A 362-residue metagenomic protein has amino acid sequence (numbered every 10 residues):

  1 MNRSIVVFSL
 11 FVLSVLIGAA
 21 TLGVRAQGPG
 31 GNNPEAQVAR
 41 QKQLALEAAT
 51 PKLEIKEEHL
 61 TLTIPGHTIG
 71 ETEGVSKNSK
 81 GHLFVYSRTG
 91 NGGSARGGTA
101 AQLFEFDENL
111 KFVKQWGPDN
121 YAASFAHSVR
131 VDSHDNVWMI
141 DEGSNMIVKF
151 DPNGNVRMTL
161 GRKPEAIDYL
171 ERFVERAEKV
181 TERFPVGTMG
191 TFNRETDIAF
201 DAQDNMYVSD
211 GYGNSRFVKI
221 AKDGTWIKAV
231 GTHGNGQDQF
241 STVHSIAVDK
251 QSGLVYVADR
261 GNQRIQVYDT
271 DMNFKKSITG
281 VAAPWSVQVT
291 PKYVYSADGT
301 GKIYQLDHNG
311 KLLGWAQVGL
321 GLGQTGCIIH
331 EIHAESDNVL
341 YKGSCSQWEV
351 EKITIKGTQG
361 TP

Functional and structural regions predicted by a protein language model:
M1-F11: Bacterial N-terminal signal peptides that target proteins for export
S9-A19: Bacterial N-terminal signal peptides
L22-R25: Sec/Tat signal peptide C-region and signal peptidase I cleavage site
Q27-P362: Eukaryotic scaffold repeat domains enriched in small/polar residues
